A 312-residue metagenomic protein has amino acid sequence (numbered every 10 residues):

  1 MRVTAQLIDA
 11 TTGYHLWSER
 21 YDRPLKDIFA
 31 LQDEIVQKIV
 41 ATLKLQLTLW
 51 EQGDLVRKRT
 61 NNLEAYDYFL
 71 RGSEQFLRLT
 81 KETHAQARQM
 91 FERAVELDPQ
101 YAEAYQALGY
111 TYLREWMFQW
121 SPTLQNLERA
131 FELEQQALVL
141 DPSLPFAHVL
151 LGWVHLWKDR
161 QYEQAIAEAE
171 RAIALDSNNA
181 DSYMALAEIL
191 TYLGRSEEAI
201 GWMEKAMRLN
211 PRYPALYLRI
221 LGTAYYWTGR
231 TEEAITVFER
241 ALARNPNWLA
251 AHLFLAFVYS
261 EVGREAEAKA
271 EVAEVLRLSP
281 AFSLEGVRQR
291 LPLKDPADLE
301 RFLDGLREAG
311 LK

Functional and structural regions predicted by a protein language model:
M1-V262, E267-E271, L278, R307: Acidic, proline/glycine-rich low-complexity intrinsically disordered segments
A281-K312: Terminal, low-structured helical/coil segments at or just beyond the last alpha-helical repeat
